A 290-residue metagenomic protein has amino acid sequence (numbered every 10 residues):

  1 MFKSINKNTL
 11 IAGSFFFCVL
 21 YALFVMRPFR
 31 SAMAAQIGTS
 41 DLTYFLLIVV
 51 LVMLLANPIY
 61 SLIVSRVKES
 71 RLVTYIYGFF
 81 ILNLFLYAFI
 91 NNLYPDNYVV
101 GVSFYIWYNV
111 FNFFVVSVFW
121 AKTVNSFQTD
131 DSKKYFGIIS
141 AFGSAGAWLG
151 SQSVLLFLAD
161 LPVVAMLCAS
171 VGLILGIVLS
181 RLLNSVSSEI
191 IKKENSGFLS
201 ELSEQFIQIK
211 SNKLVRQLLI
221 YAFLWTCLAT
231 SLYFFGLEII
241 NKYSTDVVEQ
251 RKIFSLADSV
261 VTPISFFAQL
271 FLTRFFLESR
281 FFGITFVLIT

Functional and structural regions predicted by a protein language model:
M1-I5: Short, Lys/Arg-rich, polar N-terminal cytosolic tail immediately upstream of the first transmembrane signal-anchor
K7-E189, L202-Q205, K213-T290: Membrane-embedded alpha-helical bundles of multi-pass transporters/translocases, especially carrier/permease families
E194-Q208: Membrane-interfacial, low-structure loops and terminal tails that flank and connect transmembrane helices in multi-pass
